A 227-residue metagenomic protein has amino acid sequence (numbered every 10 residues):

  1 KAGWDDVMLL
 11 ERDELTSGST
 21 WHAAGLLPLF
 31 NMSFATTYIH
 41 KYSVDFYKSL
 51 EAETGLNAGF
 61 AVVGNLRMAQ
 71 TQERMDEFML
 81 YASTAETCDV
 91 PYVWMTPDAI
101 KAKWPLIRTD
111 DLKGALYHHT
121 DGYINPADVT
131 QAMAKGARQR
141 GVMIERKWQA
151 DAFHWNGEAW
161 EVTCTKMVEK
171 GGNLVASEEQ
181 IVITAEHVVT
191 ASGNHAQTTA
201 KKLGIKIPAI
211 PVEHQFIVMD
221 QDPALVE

Functional and structural regions predicted by a protein language model:
A2-W21: Glycine-rich FAD pyrophosphate-binding loop
D6-V7, Y92, V188: Hydrophobic anchor at the start of a short beta-strand that flanks the dinucleotide cofactor-binding loop
E11, T96, R146-W148: Short loop/edge segments at beta-strand edges and connector loops that shape dinucleotide/nucleotide cofactor-binding
W21-L29, K113-G114: A short small-residue
G25-K103: Dinucleotide-binding Rossmann-like beta1-alpha1 core, especially the glycine-rich loop that anchors the ADP
E73, W104-L112, H154-E161: A short, glycine/Asx- and small/polar-enriched loop/turn that sits immediately N-terminal to a beta-strand
A115-H187, A191-H195: Helical element adjacent to the flavin cofactor pocket in flavoenzyme catalytic cores
G171-V226: Central helical "cap/lid" subdomain
